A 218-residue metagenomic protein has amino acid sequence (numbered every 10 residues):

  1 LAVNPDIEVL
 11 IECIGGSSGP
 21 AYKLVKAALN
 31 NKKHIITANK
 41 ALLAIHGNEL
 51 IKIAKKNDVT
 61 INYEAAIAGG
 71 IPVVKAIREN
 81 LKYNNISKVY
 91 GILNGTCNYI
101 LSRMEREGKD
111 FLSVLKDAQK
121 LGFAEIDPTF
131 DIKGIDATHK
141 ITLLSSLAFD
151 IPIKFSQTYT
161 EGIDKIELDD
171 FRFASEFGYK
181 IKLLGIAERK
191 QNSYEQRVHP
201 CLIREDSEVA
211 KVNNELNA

Functional and structural regions predicted by a protein language model:
L1-S18: A structured beta-alpha segment of the ubiquitous adenosine-cofactor-binding alpha/beta core
G16-N31, A38-E79: Rossmann-fold NAD(P)-binding glycine/threonine-rich loop
A21, L43, G47, G70 (+4 more regions): Generic structural signal for well-ordered, non-membrane alpha-helical segments in soluble metabolic enzymes
K55-T129, I135-D136, L143: Rossmann-like NAD(P)H-binding beta-loop-alpha module
S113-K211: Substrate-binding/catalytic subdomain of NAD(P)-dependent oxidoreductase enzymes
E215-A218: Long, structured protein-protein interaction/assembly regions in large complexes
